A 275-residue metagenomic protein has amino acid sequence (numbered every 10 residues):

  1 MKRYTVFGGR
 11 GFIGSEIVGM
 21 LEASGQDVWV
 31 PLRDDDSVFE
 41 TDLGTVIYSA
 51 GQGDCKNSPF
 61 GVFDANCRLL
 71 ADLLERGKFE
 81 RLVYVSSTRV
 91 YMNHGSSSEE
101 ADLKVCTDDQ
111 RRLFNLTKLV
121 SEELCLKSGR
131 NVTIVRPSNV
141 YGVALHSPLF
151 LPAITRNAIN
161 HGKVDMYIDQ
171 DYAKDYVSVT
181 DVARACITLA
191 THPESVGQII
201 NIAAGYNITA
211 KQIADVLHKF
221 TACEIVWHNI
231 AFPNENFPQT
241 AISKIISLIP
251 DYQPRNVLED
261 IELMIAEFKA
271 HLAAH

Functional and structural regions predicted by a protein language model:
K2-A23: N-terminal Rossmann NAD(P)H-binding glycine-rich loop of SDR-like oxidoreductase domains
F7, S49, L82-T88, V135-P137: SDR active-site strand-loop-helix element
D35-R76, V90: NAD(P)H-binding glycine-rich loop region in Rossmannoid oxidoreductase-like domains and their noncatalytic homologs
G53, T88-G95, S138-Y141: Active-site segment of SDR-like NAD(P)-dependent oxidoreductases
F63-D64, E100-E122, P148-P152, D175-Y176 (+1 more regions): Short-chain dehydrogenase/reductase
A71-L113: Conserved Rossmann-fold NAD(P)-dependent oxidoreductase catalytic core, especially the SDR/UDP-sugar
E123-A173, V179-D181, L217: NAD(P)-dependent short-chain dehydrogenase/reductase
Y167-D169, K174-H275: C-terminal substrate-binding subdomain of Rossmann-fold SDR/epimerase-dehydratase oxidoreductases
